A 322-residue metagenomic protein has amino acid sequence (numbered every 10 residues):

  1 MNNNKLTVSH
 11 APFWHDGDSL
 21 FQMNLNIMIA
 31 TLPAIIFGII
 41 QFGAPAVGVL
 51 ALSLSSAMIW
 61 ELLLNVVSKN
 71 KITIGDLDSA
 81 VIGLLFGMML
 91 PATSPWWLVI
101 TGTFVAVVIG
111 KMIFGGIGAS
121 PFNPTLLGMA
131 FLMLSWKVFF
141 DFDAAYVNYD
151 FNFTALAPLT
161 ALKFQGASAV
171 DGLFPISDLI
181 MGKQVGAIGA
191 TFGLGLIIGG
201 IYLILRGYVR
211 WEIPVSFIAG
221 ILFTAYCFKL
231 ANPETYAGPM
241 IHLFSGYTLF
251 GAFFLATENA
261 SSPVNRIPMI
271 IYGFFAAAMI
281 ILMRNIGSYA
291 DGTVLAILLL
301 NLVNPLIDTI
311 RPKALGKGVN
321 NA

Functional and structural regions predicted by a protein language model:
M1-M23, N285-A322: Cytosolic-side transmembrane-helix boundaries in multi-pass membrane proteins
M1-M58, N65, N321-A322: N-terminal signal-anchor module of multipass membrane proteins
N26-A34, V49-E61, S79-G83, G87 (+16 more regions): Alpha-helical transmembrane segments in multi-pass membrane proteins
G43-S56, T93-G102, L179-G193, Y236-T248: Structural signature of hydrophobic alpha-helical transmembrane segments
I59-K71, V107-G118, I198-G207, F253-S262: C-terminal ends of transmembrane helices
S79, L84-L90, S94-F153: Membrane-interface helix-loop-helix junctions at boundaries between adjacent transmembrane segments
A119-I197: Long hydrophobic alpha-helical segments that form multi-pass transmembrane helix bundles in integral membrane proteins
P121-L126, P214, P239-Y247, M269 (+1 more regions): Loop-to-transmembrane alpha-helix initiation sites
